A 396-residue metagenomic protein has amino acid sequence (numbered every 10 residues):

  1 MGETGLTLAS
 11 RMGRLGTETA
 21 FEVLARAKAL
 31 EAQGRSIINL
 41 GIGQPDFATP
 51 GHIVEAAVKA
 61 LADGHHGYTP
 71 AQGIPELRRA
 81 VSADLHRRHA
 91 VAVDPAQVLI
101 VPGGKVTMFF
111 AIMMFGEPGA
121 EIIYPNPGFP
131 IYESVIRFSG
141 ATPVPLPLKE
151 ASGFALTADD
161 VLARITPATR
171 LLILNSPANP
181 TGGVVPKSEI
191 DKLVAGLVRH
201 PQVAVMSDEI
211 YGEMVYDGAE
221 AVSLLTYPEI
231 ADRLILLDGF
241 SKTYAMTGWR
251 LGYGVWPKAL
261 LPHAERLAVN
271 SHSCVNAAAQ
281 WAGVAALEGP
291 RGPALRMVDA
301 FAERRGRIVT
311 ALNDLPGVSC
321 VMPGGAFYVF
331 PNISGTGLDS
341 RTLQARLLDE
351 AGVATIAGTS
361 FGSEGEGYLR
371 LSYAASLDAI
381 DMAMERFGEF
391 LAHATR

Functional and structural regions predicted by a protein language model:
M1-L8, G16-E18, V23, L30-I37 (+2 more regions): PLP-dependent class I/II
M12: Substrate/cofactor-recognition hotspot
G41-D46, K59-R78: A glycine-/small-polar-enriched, mobile loop at the entrance of the PLP active site in fold-type I
Y68-V101: Conserved N-terminal alpha-helix of the aminotransferase class I/II PLP-enzyme fold
